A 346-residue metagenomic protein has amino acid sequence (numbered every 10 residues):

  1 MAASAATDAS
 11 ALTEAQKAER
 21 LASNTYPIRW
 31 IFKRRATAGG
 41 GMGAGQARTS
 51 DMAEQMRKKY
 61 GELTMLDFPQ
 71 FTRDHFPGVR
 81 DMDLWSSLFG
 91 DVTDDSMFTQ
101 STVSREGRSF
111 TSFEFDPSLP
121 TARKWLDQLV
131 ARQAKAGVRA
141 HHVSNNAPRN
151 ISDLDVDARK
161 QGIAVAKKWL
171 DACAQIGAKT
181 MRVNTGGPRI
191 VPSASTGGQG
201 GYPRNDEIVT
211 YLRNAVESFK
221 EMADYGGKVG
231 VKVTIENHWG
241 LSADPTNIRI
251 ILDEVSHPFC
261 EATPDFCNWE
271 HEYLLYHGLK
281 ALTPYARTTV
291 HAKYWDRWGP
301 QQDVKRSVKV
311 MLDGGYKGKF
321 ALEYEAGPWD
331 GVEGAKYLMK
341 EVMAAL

Functional and structural regions predicted by a protein language model:
M1-T180, G200-G201, D206-T210, H257 (+4 more regions): N-terminal pre-domain/capping segments
E14-A18, G227-K228, G315: Short helix-terminating capping/connector loops at secondary-structure junctions
A22-N24, T234, A321: Conserved Rossmann-like nucleotide-binding pocket used by diverse enzymes that bind dinucleotide cofactors
R35, D81, Q199, P203-N205 (+1 more regions): Acidic/histidine-rich catalytic cores of soluble enzymes
F89-D91, P148-I151, P188-I190, W239-S242 (+3 more regions): Short, small-residue-enriched loops and turns at beta-alpha junctions that line or gate enzyme active sites
V138, V231, G314-G318: A short helix->loop->beta-strand "cap" motif at the edges of active sites that frequently abuts
N184-P203, S242: Active-site-proximal loop/short-helix segments that contain or immediately flank catalytic acid/base residue(s)
K319-E325: Short acidic/histidine-rich active-site segments
